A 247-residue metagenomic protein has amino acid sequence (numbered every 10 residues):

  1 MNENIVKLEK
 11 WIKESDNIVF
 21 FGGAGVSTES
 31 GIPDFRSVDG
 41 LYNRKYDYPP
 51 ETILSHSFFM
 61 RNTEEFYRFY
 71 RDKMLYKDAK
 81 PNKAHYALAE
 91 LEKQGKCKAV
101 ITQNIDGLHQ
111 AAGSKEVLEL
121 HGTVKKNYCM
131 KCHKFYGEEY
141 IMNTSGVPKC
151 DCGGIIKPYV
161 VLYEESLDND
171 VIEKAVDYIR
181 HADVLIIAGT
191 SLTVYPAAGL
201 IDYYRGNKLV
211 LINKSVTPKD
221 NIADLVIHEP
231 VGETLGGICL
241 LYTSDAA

Functional and structural regions predicted by a protein language model:
M1-S244: Conserved catalytic core of sirtuin-type NAD+-dependent deacylases
A247: Short, basic-rich loop-to-helix N-cap that marks the start of a DNA-contacting helix
